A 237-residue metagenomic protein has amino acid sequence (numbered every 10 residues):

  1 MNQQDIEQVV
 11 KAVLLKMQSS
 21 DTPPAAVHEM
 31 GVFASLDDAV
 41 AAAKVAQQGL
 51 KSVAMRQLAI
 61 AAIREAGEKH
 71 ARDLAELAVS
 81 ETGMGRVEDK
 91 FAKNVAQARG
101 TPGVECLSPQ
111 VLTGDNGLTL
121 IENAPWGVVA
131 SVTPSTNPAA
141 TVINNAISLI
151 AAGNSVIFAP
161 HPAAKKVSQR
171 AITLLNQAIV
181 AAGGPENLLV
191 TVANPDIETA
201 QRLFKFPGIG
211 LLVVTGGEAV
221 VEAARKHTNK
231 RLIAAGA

Functional and structural regions predicted by a protein language model:
N2-L120: N-terminal Rossmann-like NAD(P)+-binding subdomain of aldehyde/semialdehyde dehydrogenases
V53-L58, G183-L189: Flexible, glycine/charged-enriched surface loops at secondary-structure junctions
E76, A140, Q169, Q201 (+1 more regions): Alpha-helical elements of the RecA-like P-loop NTPase motor core of helicases
L107-A178, A182, T228-A234: Conserved small-residue-rich beta-alpha loop and adjacent elements that most often cradle the phosphate/pyrophosphate
L107-P109, P134-S135, L188-V192, I209-L212: Short, flexible loop segments at the rims of nucleotide/cofactor-binding pockets, characterized by
V128, T191-A237: Conserved NAD(P)+-binding/catalytic subdomain of aldehyde/semialdehyde dehydrogenases
